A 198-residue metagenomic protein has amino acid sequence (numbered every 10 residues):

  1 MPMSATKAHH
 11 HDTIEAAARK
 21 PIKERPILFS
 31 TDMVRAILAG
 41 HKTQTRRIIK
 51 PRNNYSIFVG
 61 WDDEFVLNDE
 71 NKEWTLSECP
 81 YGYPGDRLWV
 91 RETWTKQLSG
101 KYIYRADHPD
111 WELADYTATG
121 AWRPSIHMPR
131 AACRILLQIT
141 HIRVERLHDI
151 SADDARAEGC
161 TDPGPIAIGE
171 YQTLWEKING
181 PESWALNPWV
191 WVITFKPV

Functional and structural regions predicted by a protein language model:
M1-V198: Secondary-structure transition motif
